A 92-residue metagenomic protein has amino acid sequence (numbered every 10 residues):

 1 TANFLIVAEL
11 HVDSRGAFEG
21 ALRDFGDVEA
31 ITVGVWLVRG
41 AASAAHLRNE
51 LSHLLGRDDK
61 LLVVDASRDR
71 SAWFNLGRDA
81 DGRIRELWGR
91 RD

Functional and structural regions predicted by a protein language model:
T1-L5, T32-V35: Short, solvent-exposed beta-strand edge segments and adjacent coil->beta transition regions
F4-D13: Short, surface-exposed ligand-recognition loops at beta-strand->loop->(often short) alpha-helix junctions that present
R15, D65-R68, R91-D92: Soluble, non-membrane globular domain cores that form compact, hydrophobic packing and curved binding surfaces
R15-F25: Short amphipathic beta-strand starts and helix->beta connectors
R23-F74: Short, intrinsically disordered low-complexity segments
H46-L51, A72-D92: Short, low-order "capping/linker" segments at domain edges
